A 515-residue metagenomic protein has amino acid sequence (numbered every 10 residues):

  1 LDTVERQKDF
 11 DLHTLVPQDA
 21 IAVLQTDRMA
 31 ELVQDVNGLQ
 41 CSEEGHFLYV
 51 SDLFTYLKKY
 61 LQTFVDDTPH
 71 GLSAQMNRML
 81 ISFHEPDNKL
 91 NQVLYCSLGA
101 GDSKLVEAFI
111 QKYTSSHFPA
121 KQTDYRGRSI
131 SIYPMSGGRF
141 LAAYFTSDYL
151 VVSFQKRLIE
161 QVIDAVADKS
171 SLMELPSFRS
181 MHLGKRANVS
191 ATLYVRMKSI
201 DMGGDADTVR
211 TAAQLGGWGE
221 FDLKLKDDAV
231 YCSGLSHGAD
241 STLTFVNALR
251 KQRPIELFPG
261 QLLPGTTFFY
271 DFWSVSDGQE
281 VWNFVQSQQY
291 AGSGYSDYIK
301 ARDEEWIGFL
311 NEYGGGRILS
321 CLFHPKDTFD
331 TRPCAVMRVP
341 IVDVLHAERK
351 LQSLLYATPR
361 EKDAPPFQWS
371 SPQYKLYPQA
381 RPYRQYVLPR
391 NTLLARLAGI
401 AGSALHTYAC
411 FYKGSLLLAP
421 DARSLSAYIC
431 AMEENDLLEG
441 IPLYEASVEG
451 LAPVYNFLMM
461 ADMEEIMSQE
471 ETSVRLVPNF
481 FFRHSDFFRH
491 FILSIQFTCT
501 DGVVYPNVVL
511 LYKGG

Functional and structural regions predicted by a protein language model:
L1-I132, S136, R179-A213, S236-C334 (+2 more regions): Structural boundary/hinge residues at secondary-structure and domain interfaces
D27, K104, S153, D228-A229 (+2 more regions): Soluble non-cytosolic domains of exported or imported proteins
H46-M76, S115-A229, I255-G260, G265-T266 (+2 more regions): An internal, short helix-loop-strand segment that often contains or flanks glycine-aspartate motifs
H84-P86, D222-K226, T498: Short beta-strand micro-motifs enriched in acidic
K89-V93, R128-I130, D148-Y149, D227-S233 (+3 more regions): A generic structural signal for beta-strand entry/edge sites
S97-A100, Y133-G138, Q155-R157, G234-L243 (+4 more regions): Secondary-structure transition/turn motif
D164-V166, L235-H237, V246-R250, F284-Q286 (+4 more regions): Composition- and surface-driven signal marking solvent-exposed, interaction-prone regions in large proteins
R489-G514: C-terminal regions of mature proteins
